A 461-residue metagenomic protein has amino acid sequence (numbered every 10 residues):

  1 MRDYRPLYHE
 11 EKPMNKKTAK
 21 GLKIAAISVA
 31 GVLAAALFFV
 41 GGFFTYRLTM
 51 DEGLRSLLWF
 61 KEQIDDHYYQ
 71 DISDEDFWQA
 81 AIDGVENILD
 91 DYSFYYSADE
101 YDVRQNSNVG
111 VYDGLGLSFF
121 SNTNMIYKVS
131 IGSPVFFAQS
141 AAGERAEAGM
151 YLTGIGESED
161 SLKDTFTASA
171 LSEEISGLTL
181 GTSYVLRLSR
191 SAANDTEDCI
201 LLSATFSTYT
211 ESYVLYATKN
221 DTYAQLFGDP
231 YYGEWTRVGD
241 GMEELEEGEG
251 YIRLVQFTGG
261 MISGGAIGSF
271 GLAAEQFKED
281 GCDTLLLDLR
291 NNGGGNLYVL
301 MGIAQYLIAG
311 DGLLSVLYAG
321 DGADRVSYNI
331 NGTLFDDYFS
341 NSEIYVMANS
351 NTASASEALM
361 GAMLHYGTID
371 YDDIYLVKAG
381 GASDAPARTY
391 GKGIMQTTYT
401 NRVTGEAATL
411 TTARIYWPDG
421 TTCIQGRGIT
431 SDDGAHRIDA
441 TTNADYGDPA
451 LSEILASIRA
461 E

Functional and structural regions predicted by a protein language model:
M1-D65, W78, G250, C282-L285 (+3 more regions): Gram-positive cell-envelope targeting signals
L54-K61, D65, W78-E86, Q105 (+9 more regions): Extracytoplasmic/secreted envelope proteins and their assembly/folding machinery, especially bacterial periplasmic
F60, A81, L117, V135 (+8 more regions): Terminal peptide-recognition signature
D66-T123, S183-E234: Extended, small/polar residue-biased N-terminal targeting/export presequences and adjacent propeptide/linker tracts
V109-I155: Glycine-rich active-site/cofactor-binding loop and its immediate structural neighborhood
V135-L171, I252, L285-D288, I369-A379 (+1 more regions): Conserved PDZ fold ligand-binding element
G156, D160-C282, Y328-D336, G426-A444: C-terminal, low-ordered peptide segments at domain boundaries
E279, G293-D445: Conserved acidic, small-residue-rich alpha-beta core segments centered on
